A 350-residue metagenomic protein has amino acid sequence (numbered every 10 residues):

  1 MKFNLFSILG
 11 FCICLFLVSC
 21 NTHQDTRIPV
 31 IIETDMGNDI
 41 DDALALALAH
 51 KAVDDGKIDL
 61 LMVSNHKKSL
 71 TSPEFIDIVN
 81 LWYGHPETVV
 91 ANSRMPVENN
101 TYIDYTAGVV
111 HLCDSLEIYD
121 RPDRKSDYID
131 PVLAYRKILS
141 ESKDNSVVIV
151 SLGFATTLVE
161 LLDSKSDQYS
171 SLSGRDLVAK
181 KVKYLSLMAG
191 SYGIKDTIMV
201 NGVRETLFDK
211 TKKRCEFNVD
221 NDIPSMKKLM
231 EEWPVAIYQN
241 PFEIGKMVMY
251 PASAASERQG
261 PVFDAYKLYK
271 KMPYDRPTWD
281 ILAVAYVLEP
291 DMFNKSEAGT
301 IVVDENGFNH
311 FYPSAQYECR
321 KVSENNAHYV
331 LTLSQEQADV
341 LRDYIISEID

Functional and structural regions predicted by a protein language model:
M1-L9: Bacterial N-terminal signal peptides that target proteins for export
G10-C14: Hydrophobic helical h-region of N-terminal Sec-dependent signal peptides in bacterial secretory/periplasmic proteins
L17-S19: C-terminal motif of bacterial Sec signal peptides marking the signal peptidase cleavage site
N21-D350: N-terminal acidic, glycine/proline-rich low-complexity segments
